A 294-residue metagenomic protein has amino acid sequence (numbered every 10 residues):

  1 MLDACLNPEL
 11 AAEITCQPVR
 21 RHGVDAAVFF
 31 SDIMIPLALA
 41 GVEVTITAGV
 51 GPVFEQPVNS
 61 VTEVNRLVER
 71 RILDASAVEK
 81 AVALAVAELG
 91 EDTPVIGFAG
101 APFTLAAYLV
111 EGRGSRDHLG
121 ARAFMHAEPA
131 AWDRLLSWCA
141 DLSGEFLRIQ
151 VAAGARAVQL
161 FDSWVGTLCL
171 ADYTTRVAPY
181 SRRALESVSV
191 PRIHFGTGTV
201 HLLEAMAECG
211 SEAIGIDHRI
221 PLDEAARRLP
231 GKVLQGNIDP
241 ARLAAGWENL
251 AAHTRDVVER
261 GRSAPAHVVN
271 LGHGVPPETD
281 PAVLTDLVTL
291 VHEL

Functional and structural regions predicted by a protein language model:
M1-A48, A178, R183, P281-L294: N-terminal basic, low-complexity leaders that serve as flexible interaction/assembly modules and, when applicable, as
L2, L6, V64-A75, P240-A244: The substrate-binding groove and active-site-proximal loops of carbohydrate-active enzymes, especially glycoside
P8, H22, R71, D92-I96: Short secondary-structure junctions and interdomain/linker hinges
I33-P36, G51-P52, S60-T62, P102-T104: A short acidic, glycine/proline-enriched capping/turn motif at secondary-structure boundaries, especially helix N-cap
A38-V42, P57, A106-V110: Short, conserved acidic/polar surface loops in the N-terminal third of protein domains
E43-P52, E111-R116: A glycine- and small-aliphatic-rich helix-loop capping segment at beta-alpha/alpha-beta transitions that lines
A48-E88: A gly/proline- and charged-residue-enriched helix-loop-helix capping module
D74-L294: Active-site loop segments of alpha/beta catalytic cores
